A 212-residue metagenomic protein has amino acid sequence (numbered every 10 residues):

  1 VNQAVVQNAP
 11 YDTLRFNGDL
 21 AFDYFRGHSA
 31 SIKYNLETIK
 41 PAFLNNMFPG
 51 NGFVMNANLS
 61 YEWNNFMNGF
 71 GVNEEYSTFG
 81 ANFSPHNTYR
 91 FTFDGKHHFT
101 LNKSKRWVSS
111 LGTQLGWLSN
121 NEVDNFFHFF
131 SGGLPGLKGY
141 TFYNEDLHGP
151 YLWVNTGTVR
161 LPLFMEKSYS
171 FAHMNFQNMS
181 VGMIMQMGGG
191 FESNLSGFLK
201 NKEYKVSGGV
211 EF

Functional and structural regions predicted by a protein language model:
V5-N175, M183, S193: C-terminal outer-membrane beta-barrel translocator/porin domains of Gram-negative envelope proteins and their
P162, S180-S207: Outer-membrane beta-barrel transmembrane domain signature
V210-F212: Short, intrinsically disordered, charge-balanced linker/junction segments flanking boundaries in proteins
